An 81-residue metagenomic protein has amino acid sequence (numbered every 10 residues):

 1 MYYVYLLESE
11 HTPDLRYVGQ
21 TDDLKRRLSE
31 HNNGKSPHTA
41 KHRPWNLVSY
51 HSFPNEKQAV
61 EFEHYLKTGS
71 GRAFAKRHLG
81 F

Functional and structural regions predicted by a protein language model:
M1-P37, R43-N46, Y50-R72, L79-F81: GIY-YIG nuclease catalytic motif and its immediate N-terminal context
